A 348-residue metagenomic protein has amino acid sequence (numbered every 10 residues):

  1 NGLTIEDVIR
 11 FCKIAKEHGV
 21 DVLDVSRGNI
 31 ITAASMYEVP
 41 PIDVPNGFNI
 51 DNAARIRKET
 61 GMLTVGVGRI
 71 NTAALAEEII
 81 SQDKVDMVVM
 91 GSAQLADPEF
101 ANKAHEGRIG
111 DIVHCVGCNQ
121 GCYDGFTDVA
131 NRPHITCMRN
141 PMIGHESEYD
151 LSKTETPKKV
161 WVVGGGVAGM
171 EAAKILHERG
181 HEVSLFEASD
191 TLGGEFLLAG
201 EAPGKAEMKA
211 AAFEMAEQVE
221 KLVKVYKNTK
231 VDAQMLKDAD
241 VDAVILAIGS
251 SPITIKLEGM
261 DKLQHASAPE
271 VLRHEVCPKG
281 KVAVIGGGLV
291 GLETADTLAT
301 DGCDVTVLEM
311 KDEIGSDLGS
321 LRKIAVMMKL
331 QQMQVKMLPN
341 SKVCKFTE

Functional and structural regions predicted by a protein language model:
N1-V163, V167, E171-V183, T191 (+1 more regions): Flavin-dependent oxidoreductase catalytic cores
A33, P98, G125, S147 (+4 more regions): Glycine/Thr-rich phosphate-binding loops of Rossmann-like dinucleotide-binding domains
M36-I42, D86-M87, L197-G204, M310-G315: Short beta-alpha connecting loops at secondary-structure transitions that line or flank enzyme active sites
V160-V162, V183, H265, V282 (+1 more regions): Conserved hydrophobic helix-helix packing surfaces used for dimerization/oligomerization
G165-E178, K279-C303: Rossmann-like NAD(P)H-binding beta-loop-alpha module
H181-E195, C303-G315: Glycine-rich FAD pyrophosphate-binding loop
K209-T254, M260-G280, T300-E348: A Rossmann-like FAD-binding core segment of flavoenzymes
